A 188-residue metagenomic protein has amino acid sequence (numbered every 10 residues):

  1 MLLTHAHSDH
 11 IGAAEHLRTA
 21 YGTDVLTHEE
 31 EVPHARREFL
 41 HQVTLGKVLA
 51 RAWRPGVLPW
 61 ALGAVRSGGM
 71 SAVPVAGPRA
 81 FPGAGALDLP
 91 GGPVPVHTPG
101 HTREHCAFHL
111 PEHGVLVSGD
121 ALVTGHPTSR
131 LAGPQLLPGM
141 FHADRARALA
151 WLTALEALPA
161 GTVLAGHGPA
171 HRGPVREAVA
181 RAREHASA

Functional and structural regions predicted by a protein language model:
M1-L2, A6-R79: Active-site HxH/HxHxD metal-binding segment of metal-dependent hydrolases
A14-H16, F39-L40, L110-P111, S129-R130 (+1 more regions): Short amphipathic alpha-helical segments
L17-A20, Q42-T44, G133-L136, A180-R183: Glycine-rich, phosphate-binding/catalytic loops in enzymes
E29, G83, G119-D120: Fold-independent oxyanion-binding glycine-rich loops and adjacent beta-strand/coil segments at enzyme active sites
M70-A72, D88, G92-P99, R103-P174: Metallo-beta-lactamase
R79-D88: Short acidic low-complexity segments
H167-A188: Binuclear metal-ion centers of metallo-dependent hydrolases, dominated by the metallo-beta-lactamase
